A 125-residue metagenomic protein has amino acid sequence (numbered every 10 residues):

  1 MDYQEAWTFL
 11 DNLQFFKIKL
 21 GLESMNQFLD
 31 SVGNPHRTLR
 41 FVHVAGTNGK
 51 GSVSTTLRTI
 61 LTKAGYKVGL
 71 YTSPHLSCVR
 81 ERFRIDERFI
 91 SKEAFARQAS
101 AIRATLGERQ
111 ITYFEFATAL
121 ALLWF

Functional and structural regions predicted by a protein language model:
M1-G46, V53-T55, T59-A64, Y71 (+1 more regions): Short functional linear segments
D2, K50, F114-A117: Generic hydrophobic secondary-structure packing signal
L22, N26-R37, K63-F125: ATP-dependent carboxylate-amine ligase catalytic core
N48-K50, H75-L76: Short active-site-proximal "capping" loops at secondary-structure junctions
